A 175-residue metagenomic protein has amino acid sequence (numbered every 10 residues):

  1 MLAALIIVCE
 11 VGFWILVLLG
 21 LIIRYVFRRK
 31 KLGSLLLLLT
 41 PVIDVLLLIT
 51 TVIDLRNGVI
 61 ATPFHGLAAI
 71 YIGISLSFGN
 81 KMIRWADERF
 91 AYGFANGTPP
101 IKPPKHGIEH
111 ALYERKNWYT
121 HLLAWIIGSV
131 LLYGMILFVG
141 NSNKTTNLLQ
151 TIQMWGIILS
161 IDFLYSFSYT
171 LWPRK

Functional and structural regions predicted by a protein language model:
M1-L47: Cytosolic-side membrane-entry/anchor segment at the start of a transmembrane helix
F13-L16, T40-T50, Y71, I127 (+1 more regions): Membrane-embedded alpha-helical transmembrane segments of multi-pass integral membrane proteins
F27-G73: Long, highly hydrophobic alpha-helical transmembrane signal-anchor segments
I60-K81, T151-I158: Alpha-helical transmembrane segments
S77-G93: Transmembrane alpha-helix/helix-exit interface in multi-pass inner-membrane proteins
R89-I108: Juxtamembrane inter-helical linkers in multi-pass membrane proteins
Y119-T145: Alpha-helical transmembrane segments and their membrane-interface junctions in multi-pass membrane proteins
M154-K175: C-terminal transmembrane-bundle signature of multipass membrane proteins, characterized by strong activation on
